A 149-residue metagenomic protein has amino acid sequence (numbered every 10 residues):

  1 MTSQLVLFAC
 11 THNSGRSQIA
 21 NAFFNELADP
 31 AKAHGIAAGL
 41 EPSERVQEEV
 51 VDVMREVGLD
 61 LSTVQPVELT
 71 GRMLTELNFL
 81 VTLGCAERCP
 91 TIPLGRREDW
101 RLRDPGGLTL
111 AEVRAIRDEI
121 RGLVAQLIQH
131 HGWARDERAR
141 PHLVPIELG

Functional and structural regions predicted by a protein language model:
M1-T70: Conserved active-site segments centered on acidic
T2-L5, R72-L83, A115, L148-G149: Cytosolic catalytic domains that perform sulfur/thiol-centered chemistry
N13, M54, L80-V81, I120: Conserved small-residue
N21, A33, E48-V51, E76 (+3 more regions): Surface-exposed beta-strand edges and their flanking turn/coil or helix-capping segments
F23, E44, V50, M73 (+4 more regions): Solvent-exposed, flexible loop/coil residues
E26-A28, R72-N78, E137-G149: Contiguous hydrophobic segments
V64-P93, D99: Mid-chain, well-packed structural core segment of small domains
C85-G149: Phosphate-binding/catalytic loops
